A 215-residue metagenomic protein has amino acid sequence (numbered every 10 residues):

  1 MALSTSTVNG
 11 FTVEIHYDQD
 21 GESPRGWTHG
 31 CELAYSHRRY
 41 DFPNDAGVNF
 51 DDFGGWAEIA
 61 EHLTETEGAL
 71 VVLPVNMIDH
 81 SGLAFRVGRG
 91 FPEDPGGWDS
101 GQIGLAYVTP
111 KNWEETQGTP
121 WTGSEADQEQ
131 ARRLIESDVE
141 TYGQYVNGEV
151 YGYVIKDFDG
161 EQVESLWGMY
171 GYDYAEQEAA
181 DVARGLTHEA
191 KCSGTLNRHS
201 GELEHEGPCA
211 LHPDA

Functional and structural regions predicted by a protein language model:
M1-A215: Acidic interaction surfaces
